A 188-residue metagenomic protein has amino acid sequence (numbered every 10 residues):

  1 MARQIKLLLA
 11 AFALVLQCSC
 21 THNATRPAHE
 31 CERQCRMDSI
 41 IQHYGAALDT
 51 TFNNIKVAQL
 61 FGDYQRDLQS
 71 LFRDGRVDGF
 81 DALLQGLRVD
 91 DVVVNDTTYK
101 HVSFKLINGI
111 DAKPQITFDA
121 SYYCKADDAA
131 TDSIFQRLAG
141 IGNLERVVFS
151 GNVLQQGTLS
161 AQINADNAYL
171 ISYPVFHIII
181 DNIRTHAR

Functional and structural regions predicted by a protein language model:
M1-L9: Bacterial N-terminal signal peptides that target proteins for export
A11-L14: Short, linear, compositionally biased motifs with a strong N-terminal bias
L16-S19: C-terminal motif of bacterial Sec signal peptides marking the signal peptidase cleavage site
T21-R188: OB-fold and OB-like single-stranded nucleic-acid-recognition modules and their adjacent interaction interfaces
